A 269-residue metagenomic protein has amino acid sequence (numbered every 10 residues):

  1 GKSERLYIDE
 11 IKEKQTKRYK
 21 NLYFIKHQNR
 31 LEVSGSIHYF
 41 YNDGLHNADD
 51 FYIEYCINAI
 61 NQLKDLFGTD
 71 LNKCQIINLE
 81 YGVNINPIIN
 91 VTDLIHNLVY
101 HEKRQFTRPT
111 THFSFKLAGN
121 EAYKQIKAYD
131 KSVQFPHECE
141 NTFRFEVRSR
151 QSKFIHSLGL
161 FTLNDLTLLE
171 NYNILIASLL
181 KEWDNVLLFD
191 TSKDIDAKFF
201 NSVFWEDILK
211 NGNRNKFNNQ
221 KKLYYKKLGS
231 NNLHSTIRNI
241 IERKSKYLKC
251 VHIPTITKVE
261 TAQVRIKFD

Functional and structural regions predicted by a protein language model:
G1-L209, S235-D269: Structured, helix-rich domain cores that form ligand/interaction pockets
R214-K222: Helix-turn-helix DNA-binding segment
K222-R238: Short, solvent-exposed alpha-helical "recognition" segments
